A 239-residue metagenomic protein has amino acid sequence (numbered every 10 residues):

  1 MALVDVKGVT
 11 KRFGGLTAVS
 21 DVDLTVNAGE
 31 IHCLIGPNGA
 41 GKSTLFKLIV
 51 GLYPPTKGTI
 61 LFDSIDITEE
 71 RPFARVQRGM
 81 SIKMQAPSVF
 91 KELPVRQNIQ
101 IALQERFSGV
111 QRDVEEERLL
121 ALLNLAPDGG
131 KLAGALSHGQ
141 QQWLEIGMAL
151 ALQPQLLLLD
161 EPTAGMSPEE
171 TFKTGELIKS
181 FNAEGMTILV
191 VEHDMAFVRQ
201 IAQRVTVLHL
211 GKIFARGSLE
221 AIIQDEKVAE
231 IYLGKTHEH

Functional and structural regions predicted by a protein language model:
A2-H239: Glycine-rich phosphate-binding loops of nucleotide-dependent enzymes
